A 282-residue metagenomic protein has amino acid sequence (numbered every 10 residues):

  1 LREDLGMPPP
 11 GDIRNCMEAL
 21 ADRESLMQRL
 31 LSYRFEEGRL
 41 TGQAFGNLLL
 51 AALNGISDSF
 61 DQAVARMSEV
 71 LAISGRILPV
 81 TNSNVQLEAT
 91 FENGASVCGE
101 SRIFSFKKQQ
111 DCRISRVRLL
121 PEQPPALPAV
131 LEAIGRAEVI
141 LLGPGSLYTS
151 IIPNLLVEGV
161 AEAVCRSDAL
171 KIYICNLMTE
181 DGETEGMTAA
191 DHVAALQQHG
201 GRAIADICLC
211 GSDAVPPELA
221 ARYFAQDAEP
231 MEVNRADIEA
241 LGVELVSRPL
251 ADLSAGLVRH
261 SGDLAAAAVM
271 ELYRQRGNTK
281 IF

Functional and structural regions predicted by a protein language model:
L1-D111, A268-Q275: Electropositive, gly/pro-rich neighborhoods at or near active sites that engage anionic ligands
L1-L5, L147, I151-I204, V215 (+1 more regions): Conserved phosphate- and dinucleotide-binding cores of soluble alpha/beta proteins, encompassing both enzyme active
L30-S59, G145-I152, M178-T184, V215 (+1 more regions): Glycine-rich phosphate/diphosphate-binding loops and the adjacent beta-loop-alpha structural elements that coordinate
Q110-R118, G143-Y148, C175-T179: Short, basic, glycine/proline-bearing loop/turn elements
S115-E132, L155-L156, D191: Active-site glycine-rich loop that binds ribose-phosphate moieties when present
A137: An anion/phosphate-binding loop that grips the pyrophosphate of nucleotide cofactors and donors
L141-G143, I172-I174, L209: Structural motif
G186-F282: C-terminal functional extensions of proteins
